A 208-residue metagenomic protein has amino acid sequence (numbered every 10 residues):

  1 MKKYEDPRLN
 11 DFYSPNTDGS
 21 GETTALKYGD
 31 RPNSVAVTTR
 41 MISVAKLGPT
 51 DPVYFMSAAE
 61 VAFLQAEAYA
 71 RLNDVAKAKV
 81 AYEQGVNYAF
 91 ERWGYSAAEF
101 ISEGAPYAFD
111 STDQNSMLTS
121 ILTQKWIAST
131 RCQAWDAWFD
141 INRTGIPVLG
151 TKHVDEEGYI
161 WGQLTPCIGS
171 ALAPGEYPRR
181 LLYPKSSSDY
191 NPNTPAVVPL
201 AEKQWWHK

Functional and structural regions predicted by a protein language model:
M1-Q65, R71, K79-Q124, A128 (+1 more regions): Hydrophobic-face positions in mid-chain alpha helices that act as interaction patches
F90, G104-K208: C-terminal functional modules
